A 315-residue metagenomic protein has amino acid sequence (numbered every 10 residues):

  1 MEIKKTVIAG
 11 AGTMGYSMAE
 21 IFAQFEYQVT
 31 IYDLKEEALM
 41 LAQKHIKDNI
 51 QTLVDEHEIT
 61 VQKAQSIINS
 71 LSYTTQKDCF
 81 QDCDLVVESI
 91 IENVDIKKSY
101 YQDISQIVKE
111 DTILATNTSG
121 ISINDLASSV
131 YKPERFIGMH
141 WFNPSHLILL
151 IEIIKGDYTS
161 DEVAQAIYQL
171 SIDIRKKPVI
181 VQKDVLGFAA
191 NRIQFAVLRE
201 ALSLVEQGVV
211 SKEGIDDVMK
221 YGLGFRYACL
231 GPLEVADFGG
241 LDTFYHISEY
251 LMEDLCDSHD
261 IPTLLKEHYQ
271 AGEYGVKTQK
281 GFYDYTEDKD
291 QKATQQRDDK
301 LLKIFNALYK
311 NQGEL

Functional and structural regions predicted by a protein language model:
M1-T52, E56: NAD(P)+-binding Rossmann beta1-loop-alpha1 motif at the extreme N-terminus of oxidoreductases
E2, F25-Y27, K176, I180 (+2 more regions): NAD(P)-dependent Rossmann-like dehydrogenase/reductase catalytic/cofactor-binding core
T30, A190, Q194-E200: Structural/interface elements that position substrates and couple domains in central-metabolism enzymes
K35, T60, S160, V210-G214: Helix N-cap / loop-to-helix initiation motif
L41, T52-I59, K63-I113, I121: Rossmann-like NAD(P)-binding element
T116-G187, N191-R192: Rossmann-fold dinucleotide-binding core
